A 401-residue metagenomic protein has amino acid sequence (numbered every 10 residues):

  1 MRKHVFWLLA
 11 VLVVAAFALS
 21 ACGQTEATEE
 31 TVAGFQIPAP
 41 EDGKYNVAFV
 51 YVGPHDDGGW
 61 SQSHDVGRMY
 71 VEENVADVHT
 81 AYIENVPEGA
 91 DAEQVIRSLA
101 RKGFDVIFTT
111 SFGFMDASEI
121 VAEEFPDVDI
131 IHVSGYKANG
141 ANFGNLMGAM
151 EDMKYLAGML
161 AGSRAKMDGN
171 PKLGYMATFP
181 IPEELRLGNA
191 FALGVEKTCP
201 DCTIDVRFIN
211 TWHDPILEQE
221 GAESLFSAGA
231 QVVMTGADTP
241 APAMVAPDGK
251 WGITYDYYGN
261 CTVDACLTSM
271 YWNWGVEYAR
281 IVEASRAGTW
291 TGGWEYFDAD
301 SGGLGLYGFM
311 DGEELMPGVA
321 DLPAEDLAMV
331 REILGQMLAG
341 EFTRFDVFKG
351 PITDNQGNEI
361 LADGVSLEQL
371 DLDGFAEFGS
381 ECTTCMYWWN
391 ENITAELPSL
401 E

Functional and structural regions predicted by a protein language model:
M1-L9: Bacterial N-terminal signal peptides that target proteins for export
A16-A21: C-terminal motif of bacterial Sec signal peptides marking the signal peptidase cleavage site
Q24-E401: A residue-level marker of the well-folded mature domains of exported/periplasmic proteins
